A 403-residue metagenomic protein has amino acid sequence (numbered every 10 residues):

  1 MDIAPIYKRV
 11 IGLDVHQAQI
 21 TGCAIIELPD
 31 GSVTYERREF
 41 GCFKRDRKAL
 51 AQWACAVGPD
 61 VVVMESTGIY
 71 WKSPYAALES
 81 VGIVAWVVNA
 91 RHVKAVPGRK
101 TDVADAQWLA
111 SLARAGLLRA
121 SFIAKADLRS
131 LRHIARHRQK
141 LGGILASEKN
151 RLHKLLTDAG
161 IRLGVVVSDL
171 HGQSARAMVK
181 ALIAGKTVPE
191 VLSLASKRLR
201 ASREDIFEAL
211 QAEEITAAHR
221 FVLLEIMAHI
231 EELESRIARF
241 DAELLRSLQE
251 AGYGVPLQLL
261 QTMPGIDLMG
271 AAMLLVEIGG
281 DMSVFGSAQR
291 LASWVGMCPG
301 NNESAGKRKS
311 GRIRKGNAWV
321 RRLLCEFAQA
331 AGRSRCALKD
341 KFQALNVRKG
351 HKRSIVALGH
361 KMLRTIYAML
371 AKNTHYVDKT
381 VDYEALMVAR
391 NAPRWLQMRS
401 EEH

Functional and structural regions predicted by a protein language model:
M1-E401: A detector of single, family-specific signature residues that are central to catalytic or substrate-handling motifs
